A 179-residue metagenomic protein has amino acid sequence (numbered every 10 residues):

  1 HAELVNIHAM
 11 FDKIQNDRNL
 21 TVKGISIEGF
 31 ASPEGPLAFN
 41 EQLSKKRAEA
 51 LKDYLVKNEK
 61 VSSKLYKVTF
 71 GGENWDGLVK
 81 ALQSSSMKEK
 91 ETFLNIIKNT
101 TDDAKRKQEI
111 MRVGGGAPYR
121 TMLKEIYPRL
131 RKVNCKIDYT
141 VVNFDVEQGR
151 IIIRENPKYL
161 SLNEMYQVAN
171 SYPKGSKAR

Functional and structural regions predicted by a protein language model:
H1-E28, V56, E164-K177: Periplasmic peptidoglycan-binding/anchoring modules of Gram-negative envelope and division proteins
E3-L4, R18, L37-A48, P128 (+2 more regions): Solvent-exposed, acidic/flexible segments
A9-K13, R120, G149-I152: A short, compositionally biased domain-edge/stem linker segment
I25-S32, D138: Short loop/turn segments at strand-loop or loop-helix junctions that form parts of catalytic or ligand-binding pockets
S32-C135: Periplasmic OmpA-like peptidoglycan-binding domain that tethers envelope proteins to the cell wall
V142-F144: Extended amphipathic alpha-helical interaction segments
E147-R179: Amphipathic alpha-helical repeat scaffolds of TPR domains
